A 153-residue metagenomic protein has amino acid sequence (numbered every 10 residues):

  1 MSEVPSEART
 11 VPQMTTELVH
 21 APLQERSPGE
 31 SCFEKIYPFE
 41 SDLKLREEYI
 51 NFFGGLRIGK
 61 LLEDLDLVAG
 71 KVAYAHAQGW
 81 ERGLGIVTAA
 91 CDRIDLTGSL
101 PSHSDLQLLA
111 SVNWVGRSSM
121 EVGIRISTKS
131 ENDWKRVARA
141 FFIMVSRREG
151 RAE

Functional and structural regions predicted by a protein language model:
M1-G55, E153: Non-catalytic linker/capping segments at the edges of enzyme domains
M1-M14, L100-L109, N113-E153: HotDog/MaoC-like acyl-thioester-processing domains
L23-P28, N51, L61, L84-G85 (+2 more regions): Beta-strand elements of modular eukaryotic interaction domains
E34, I86-C91, E121, V137-R139: Hydrophobic residues on conserved beta-strands that form the core of alpha/beta folds
I36-P38, D95, I143: Generic structural detector for well-ordered beta-strands
L56-R82: Active-site helix/loop of acyl-thioester processing domains in fatty-acid/polyketide metabolism, spanning hotdog-fold
Q78, L84, G150-A152: A surface-exposed loop-and-adjacent beta-strand signature within N-terminal beta-sandwich domains that mediate ligand
R82-Q107: A cross-kingdom feature marking solvent-exposed beta-strand/loop segments within repeated, beta-rich binding/scaffold
